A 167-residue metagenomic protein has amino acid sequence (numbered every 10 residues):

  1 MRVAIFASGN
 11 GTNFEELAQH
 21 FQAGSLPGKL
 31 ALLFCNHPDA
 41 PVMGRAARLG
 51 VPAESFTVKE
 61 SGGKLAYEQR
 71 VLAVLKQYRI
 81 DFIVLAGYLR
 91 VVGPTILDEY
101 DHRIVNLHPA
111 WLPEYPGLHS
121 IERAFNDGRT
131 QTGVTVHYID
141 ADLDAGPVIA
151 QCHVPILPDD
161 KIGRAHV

Functional and structural regions predicted by a protein language model:
M1-H166: One-carbon transfer enzymes
